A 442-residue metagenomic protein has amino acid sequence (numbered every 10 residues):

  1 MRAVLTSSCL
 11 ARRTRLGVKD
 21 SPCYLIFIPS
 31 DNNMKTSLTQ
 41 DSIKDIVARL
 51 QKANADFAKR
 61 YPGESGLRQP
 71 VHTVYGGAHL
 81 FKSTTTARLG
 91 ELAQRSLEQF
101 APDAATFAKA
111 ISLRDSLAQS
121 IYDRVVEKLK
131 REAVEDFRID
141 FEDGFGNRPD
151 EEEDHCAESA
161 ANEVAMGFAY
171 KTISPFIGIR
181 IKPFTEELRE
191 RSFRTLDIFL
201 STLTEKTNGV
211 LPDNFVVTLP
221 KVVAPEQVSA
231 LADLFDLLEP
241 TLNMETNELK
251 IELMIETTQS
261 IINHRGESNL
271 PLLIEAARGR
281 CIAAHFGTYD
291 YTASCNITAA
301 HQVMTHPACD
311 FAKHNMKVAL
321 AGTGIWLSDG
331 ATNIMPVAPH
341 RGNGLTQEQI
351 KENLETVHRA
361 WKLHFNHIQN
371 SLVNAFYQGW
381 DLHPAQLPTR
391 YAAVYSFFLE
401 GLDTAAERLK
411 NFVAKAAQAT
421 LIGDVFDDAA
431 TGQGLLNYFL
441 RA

Functional and structural regions predicted by a protein language model:
R2, R12-R15: Basic polycationic patches enriched in arginine
A11-R12, A375: Short N-terminal alpha-helical targeting/association segments
K19-D20, D31-N33: Intrinsically disordered, low-complexity polyampholyte segments enriched for Lys and acidic residues
F27-P29: Residues marking helix boundaries in flexible regions
M34-A442: Expand to "…catalyze enediolate/carbanion chemistry for C-C bond making/breaking, isomerization, decarboxylation
